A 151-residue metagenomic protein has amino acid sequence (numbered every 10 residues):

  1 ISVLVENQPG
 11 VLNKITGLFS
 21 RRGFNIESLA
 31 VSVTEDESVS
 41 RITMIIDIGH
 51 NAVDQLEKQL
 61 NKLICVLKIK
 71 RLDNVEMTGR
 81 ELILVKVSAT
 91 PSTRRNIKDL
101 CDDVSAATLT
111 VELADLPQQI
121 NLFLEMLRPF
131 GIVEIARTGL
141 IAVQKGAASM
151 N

Functional and structural regions predicted by a protein language model:
S2-R41, I45-N151: Long, contiguous binding/interaction regions
